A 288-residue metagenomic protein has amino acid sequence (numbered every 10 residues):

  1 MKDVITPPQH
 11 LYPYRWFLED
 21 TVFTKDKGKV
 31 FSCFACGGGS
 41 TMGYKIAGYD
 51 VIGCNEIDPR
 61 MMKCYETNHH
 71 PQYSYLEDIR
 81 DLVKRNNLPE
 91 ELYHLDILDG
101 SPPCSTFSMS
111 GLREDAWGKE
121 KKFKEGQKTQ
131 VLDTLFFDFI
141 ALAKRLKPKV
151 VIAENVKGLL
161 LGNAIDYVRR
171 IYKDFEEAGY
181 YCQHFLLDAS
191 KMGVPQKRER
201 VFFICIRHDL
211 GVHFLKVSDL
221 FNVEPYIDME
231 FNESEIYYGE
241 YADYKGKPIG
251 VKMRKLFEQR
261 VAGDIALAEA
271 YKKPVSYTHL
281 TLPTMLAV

Functional and structural regions predicted by a protein language model:
M1-V4: Extended charged
P7-K147, K157-L161, D166: Core alpha/beta nucleotide-donor-binding catalytic domains of modification enzymes
R85-L95, M109-L282: Class I S-adenosyl-L-methionine
